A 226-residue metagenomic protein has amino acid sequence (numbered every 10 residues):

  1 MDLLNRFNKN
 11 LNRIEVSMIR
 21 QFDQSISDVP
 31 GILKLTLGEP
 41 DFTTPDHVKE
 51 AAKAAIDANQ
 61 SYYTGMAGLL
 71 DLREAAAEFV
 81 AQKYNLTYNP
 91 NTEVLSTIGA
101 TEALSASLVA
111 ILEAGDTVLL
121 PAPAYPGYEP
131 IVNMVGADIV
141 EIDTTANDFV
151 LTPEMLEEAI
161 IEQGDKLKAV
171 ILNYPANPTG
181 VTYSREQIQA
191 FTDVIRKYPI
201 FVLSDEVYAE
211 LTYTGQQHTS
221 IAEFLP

Functional and structural regions predicted by a protein language model:
D2-L3, N8-G99, A106: N-terminal small-domain helix-loop-helix segment of the aminotransferase-like
V29, V135, K197-Y198: Helix C-cap/helix->beta junction micro-motif
A110-V132: Conserved PLP-anchoring active-site segment centered on the Schiff-base-forming lysine
A122, E141-T145: Short beta->alpha connector loops at strand-helix junctions that form conserved, small/polar/Pro-enriched
N133-I139: A short helix-loop-beta submotif of the ANL/AMP-binding
T144-Q217, A222: Active-site phosphate-binding strand-loop segment of PLP-dependent enzymes
